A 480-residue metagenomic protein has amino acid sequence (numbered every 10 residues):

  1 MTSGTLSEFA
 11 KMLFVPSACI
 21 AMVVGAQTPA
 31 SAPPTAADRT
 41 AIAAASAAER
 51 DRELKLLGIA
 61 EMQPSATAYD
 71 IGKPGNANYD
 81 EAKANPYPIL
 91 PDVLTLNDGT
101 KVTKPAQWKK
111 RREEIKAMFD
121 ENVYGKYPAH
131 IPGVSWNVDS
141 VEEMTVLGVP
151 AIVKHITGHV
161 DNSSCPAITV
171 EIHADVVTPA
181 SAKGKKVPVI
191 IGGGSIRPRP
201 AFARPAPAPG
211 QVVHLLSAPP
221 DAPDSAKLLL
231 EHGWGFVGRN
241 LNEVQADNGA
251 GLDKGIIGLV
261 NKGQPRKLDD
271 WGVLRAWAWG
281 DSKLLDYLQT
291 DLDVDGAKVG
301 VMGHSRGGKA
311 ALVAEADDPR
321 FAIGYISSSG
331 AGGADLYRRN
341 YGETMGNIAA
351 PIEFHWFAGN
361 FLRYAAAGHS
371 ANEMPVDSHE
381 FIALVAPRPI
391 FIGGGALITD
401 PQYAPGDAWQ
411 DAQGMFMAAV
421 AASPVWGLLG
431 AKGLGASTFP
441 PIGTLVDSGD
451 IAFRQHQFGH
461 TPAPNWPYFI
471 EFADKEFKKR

Functional and structural regions predicted by a protein language model:
Q27-Y127: N-terminal pre-domain segments of enzymes
E113, Y127, I131-V187, P198: N-terminal cap/lid segment of alpha/beta-hydrolase-fold proteins
K185-D291, G330-N340: Cap/lid segment of the alpha/beta-hydrolase catalytic domain
V294-S305: Alpha/beta-hydrolase fold nucleophile elbow
G303-V313: Glycine-rich nucleophile elbow surrounding the catalytic serine of serine-hydrolase chemistry
I323-F381, A408-T438: Mobile cap/lid helix-loop segments that gate and shape the active-site cleft of serine hydrolases
W356, A418-R480: C-terminal catalytic histidine-bearing segment of alpha/beta-hydrolase fold enzymes
A386-Q410, H456-F458: Conserved strand-to-loop "acid loop" that flanks and positions the catalytic carboxylate
